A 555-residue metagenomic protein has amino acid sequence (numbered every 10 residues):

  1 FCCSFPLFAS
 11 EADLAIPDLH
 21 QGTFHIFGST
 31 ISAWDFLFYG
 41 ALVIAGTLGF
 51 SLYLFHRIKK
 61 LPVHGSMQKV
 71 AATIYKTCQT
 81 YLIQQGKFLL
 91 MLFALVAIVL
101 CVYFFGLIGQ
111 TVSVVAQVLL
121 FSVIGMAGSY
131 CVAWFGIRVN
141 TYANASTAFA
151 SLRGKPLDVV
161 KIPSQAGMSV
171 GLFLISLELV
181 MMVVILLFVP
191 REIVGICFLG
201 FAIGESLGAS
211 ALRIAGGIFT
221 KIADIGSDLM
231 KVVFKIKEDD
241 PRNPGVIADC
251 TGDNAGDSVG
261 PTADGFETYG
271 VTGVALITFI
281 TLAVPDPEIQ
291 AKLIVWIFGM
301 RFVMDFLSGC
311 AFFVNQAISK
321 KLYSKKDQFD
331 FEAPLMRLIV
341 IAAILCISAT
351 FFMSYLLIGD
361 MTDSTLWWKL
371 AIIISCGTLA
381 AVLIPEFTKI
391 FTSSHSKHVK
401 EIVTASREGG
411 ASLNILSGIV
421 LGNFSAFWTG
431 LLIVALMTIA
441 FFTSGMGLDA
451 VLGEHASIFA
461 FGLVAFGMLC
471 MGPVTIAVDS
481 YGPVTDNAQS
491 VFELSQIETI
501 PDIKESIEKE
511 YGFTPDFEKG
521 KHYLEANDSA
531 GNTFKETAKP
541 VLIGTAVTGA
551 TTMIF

Functional and structural regions predicted by a protein language model:
S4-F555: Hydrophobic packing and interface segments
